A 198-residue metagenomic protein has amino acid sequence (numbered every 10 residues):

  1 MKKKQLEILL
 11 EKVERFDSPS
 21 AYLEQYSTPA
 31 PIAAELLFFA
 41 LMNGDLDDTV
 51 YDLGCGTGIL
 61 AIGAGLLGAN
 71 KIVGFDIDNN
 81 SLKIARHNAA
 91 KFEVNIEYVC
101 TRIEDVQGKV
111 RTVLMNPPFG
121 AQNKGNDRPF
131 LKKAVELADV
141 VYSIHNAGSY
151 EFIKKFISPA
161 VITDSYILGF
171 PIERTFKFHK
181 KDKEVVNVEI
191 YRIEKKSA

Functional and structural regions predicted by a protein language model:
M1-A198: Class I S-adenosyl-L-methionine-dependent methyltransferase catalytic core
